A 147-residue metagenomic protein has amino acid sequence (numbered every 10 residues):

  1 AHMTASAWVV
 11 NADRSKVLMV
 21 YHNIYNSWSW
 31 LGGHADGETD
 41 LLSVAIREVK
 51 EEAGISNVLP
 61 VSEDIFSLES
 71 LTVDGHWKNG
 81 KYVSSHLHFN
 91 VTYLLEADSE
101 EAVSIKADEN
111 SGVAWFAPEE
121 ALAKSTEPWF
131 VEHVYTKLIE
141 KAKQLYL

Functional and structural regions predicted by a protein language model:
A1, N26, G33, E101-V103: Flexible, active-site-adjacent loop/turn segments at secondary-structure boundaries
A1-K16: Conserved N-terminal beta-strand and adjoining loop/helix that marks the start of the Nudix/MutT-like hydrolase domain
H2, H22, H34, H86-H88: Histidine-centered active-site/metal-ligand motif
M3-T4, I24, E109-N110: A short beta-loop-beta micro-motif enriched in histidine and acidic residues
V9-N11, Y21, A97: Residue-level signal for short segments within beta-strands and strand-turn junctions of well-structured beta-sheet
V17-E48: Aromatic- and glycine-enriched beta-alpha-beta binding-site module
D36-W129: Unchanged
T126-L147: Charged phosphate-binding loop/patch that engages nucleotide di/tri-phosphates or the phosphate backbone of nucleic
